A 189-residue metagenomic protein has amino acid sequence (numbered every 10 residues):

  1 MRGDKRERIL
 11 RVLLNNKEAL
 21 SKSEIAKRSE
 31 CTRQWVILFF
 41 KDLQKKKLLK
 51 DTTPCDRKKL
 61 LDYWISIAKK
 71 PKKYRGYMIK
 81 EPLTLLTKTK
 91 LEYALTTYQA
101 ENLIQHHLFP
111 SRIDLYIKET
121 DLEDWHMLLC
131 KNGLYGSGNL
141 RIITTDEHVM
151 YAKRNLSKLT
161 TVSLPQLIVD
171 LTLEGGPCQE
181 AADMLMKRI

Functional and structural regions predicted by a protein language model:
M1-R6, A19-S21, T53-P71: Short, cationic-aromatic polyanion-contact patches
L14-K17, S157-K158: Short helix-capping/hinge SLiMs at alpha-helix to coil transitions
S21, E30-T32: Short coil turns linking two alpha-helices in DNA-binding domains
A26: The alpha-helix within a helix-turn-helix
Q44-T53: A short, conserved structural fragment
K72-D146: Short gly/ser-rich loop at a beta-strand->alpha-helix junction or flexible surface loop bordering the NTP-binding
M127-I189: Hydrophobic alpha-helical interaction segments
